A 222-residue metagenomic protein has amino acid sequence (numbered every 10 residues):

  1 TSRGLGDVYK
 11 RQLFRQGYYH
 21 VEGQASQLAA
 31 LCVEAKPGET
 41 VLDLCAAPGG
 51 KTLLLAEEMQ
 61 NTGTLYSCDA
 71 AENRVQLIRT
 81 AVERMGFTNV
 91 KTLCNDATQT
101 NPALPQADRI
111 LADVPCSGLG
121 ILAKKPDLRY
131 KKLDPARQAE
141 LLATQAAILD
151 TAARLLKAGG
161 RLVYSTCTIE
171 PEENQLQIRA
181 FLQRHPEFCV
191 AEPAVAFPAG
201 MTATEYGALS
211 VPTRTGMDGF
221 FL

Functional and structural regions predicted by a protein language model:
T1-Y9: Single conserved hydrophobic/aromatic residue that forms the stacking wall/gate of nucleotide- or nucleobase-binding
G38-C45: Conserved class I S-adenosyl-L-methionine
M59-Q60, L156-K157: Helix-to-beta-strand junctions that scaffold the AdoMet/dcAdoMet cofactor pocket in Class I SAM-dependent enzymes
T62-Y66: Short beta-strand element of Class I
C68-L77, R129-L156: Glycine-rich S-adenosyl-L-methionine
Q76-L104: S-adenosyl-L-methionine
T98-L111, P115-S117, A139, A146 (+1 more regions): C-terminal catalytic and target-recognition region of SAM-dependent MTase-like enzymes, primarily methyltransferases
